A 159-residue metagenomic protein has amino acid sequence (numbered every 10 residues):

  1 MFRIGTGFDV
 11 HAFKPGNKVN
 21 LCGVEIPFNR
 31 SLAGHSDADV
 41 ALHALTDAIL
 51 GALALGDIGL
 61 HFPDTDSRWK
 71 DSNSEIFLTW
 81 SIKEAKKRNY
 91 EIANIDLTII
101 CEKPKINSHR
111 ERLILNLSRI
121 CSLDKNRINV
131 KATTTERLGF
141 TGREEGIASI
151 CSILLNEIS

Functional and structural regions predicted by a protein language model:
F2-E111: RNase III-family endoribonuclease catalytic core
G16, T133-T135, G146: A generic structural motif
G23-E25, A132, I153-L155: Short, structured patches in soluble enzyme cores that scaffold and shape functional sites
E84, N116, I120, L154: Mid-sequence acidic-hydrophobic segments that form the walls of catalytic/ligand-binding cavities or oligomerization
D96-E102, H109-T141: Short, conserved loop-to-beta-strand elements that form functional interface hotspots
T141-S159: C-terminal edge-of-domain segments
